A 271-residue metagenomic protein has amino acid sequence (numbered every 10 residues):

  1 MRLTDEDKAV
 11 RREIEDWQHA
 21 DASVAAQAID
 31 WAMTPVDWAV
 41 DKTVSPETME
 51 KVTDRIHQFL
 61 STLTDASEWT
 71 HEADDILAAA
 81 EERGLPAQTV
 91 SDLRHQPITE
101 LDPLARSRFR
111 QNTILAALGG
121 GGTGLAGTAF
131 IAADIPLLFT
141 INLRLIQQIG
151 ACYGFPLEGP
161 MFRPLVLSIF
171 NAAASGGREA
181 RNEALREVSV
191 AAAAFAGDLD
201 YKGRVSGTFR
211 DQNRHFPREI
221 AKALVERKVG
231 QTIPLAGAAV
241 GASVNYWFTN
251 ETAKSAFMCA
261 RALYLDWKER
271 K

Functional and structural regions predicted by a protein language model:
M1-G119, R144-K271: Terminal, membrane-proximal amphipathic helices and intrinsically disordered targeting/regulatory segments
G119-A132: Transmembrane alpha-helix interface/packing and boundary motifs in multi-pass membrane proteins, characterized by
A132-F139: Internal active-site segments that recognize and position negatively charged phosphoryl groups and nucleotide moieties
